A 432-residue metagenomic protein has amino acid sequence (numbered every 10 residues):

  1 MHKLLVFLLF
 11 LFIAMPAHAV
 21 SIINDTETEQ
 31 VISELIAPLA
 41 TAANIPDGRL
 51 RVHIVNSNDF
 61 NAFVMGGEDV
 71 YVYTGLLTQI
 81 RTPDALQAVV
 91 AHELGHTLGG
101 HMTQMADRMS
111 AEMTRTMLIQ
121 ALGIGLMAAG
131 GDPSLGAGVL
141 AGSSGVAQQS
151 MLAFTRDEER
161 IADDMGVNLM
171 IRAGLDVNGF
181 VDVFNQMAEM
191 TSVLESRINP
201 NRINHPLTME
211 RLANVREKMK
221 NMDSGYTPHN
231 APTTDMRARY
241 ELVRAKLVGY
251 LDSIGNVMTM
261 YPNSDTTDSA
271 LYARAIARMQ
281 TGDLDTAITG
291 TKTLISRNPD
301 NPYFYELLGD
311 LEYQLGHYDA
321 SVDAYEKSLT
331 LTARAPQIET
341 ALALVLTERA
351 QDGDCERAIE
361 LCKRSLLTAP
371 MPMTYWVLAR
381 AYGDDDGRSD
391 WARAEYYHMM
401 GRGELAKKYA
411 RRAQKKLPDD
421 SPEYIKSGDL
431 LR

Functional and structural regions predicted by a protein language model:
N24, Q30, V52, S150 (+3 more regions): Extracytoplasmic and endomembrane cell-envelope/extracellular-matrix remodeling and assembly machinery
L94-A111, A129: Catalytic Zn2+-binding segment of zinc metalloproteases
E159, L284, Y318, D352-C355 (+2 more regions): TPR-repeat structural position
D265, P299, A333, L367-P370 (+2 more regions): Short coil turns that delineate tetratricopeptide repeat
D268, P302-Y303, P336-Q337, P372-M373 (+3 more regions): Helix-start (N-cap) detector for alpha-helical repeat units in TPR-like alpha-solenoids, especially tetratricopeptide
I276, D310, L344, L378-R380 (+1 more regions): Residue-level recognition of tetratricopeptide repeat
T281, L315, R349-D352, G383-D385 (+1 more regions): Structural motif corresponding to the intra-repeat A-B loop/turn of tetratricopeptide repeats
I288, I295, V322, L329 (+5 more regions): Tetratricopeptide repeat
